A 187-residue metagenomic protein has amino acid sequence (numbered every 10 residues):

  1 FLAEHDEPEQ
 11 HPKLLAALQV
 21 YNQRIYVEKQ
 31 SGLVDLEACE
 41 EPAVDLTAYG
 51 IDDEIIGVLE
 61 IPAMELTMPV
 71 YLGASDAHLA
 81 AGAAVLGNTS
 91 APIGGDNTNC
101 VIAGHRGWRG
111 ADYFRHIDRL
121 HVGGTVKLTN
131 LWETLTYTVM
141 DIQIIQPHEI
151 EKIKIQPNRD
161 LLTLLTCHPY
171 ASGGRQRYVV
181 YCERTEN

Functional and structural regions predicted by a protein language model:
F1-N187: Solvent-exposed, non-transmembrane regions of membrane-associated and secreted proteins
